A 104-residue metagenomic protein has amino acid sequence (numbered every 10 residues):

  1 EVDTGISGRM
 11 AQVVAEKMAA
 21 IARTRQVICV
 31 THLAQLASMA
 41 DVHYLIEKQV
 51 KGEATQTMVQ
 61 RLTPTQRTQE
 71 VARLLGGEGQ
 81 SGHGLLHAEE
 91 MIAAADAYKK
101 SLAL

Functional and structural regions predicted by a protein language model:
E1: Walker B catalytic acidic pair
T4-G5: Short active-site loops of ABC-family nucleotide-binding domains
R9-L104: C-terminal lobe/lid and adjacent interdomain/linker elements of RecA-like ASCE P-loop ATPase modules
